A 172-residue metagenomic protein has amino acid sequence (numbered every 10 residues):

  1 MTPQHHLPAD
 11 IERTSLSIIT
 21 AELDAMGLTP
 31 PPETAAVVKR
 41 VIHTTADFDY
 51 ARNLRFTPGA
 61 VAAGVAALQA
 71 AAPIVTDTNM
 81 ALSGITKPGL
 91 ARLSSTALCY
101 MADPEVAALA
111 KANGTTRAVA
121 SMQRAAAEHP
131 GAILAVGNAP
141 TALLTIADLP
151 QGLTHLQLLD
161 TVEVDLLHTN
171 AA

Functional and structural regions predicted by a protein language model:
M1-P73: Electropositive, gly/pro-rich neighborhoods at or near active sites that engage anionic ligands
P30, A66-L68, G89-A91, R124-H129 (+1 more regions): Solvent-exposed alpha-helices and their adjacent loops that cap or buttress functional pockets in soluble metabolic
A51-A102: Active-site cofactor/substrate anionic-group-binding motifs, chiefly glycine- and Lys/Arg-rich phosphate-binding loops
Q69-I74, G131-I133, L156-Q157: Short active-site oxyanion
P73-S83, V136-L143, E163-N170: Gly/Ser/Thr-rich loops at beta-strand to alpha-helix junctions that form or flank small-molecule/cofactor-binding
L90-H129: Long, charge-dense
T96-P104, Q151-A172: Short, acidic/small-residue loops that bind anionic groups at enzyme active sites
A118, A126-L153, A172: Glycine-rich phosphate-binding loops that contact phosphosugars or nucleotide phosphates
